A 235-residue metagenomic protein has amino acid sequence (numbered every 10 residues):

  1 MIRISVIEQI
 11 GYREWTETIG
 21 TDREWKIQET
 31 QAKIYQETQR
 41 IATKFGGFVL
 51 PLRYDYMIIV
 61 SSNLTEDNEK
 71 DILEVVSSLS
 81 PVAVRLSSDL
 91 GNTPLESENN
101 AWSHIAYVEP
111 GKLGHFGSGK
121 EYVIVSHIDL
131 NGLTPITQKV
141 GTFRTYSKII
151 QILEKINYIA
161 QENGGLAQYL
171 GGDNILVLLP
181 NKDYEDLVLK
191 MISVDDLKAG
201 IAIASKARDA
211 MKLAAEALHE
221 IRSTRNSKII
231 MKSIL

Functional and structural regions predicted by a protein language model:
M1-L235: Regulatory and interdomain segments flanking nucleotide-handling catalytic cores in signaling/defense enzymes
